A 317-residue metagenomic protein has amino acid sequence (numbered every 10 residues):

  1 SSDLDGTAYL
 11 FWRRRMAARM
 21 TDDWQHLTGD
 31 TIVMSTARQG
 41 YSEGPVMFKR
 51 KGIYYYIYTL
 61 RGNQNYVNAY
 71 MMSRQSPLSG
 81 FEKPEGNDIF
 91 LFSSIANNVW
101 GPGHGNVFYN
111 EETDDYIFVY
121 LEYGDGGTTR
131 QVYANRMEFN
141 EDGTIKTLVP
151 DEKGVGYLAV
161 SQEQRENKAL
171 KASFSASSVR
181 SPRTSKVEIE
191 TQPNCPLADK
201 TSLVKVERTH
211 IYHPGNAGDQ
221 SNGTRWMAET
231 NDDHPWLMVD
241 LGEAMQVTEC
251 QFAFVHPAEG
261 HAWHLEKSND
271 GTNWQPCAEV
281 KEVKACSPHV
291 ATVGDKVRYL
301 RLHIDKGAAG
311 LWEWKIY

Functional and structural regions predicted by a protein language model:
S1-G40, K49-Y54, T59-A96, E111-T113 (+1 more regions): Beta-rich carbohydrate-recognition and catalytic domains
E43-V46, G103-N106, H289: Beta-propeller and closely related beta-sheet repeat lectin domains
F48, L237-Q246, T292-K296: Extracellular and analogous surface-interaction loops
D115, E249, V297-R301: Short, conserved beta-strand segments of beta-strand-rich sandwich/propeller modules, principally
M137, L241, C250, W314-I316: Extracellular beta-strand elements of beta-rich domains used for carbohydrate recognition/degradation or cell-matrix
Y157-E243, V255-A258, E279, A285 (+1 more regions): Disordered, acidic Ser/Thr/Pro-rich linker "stalks" and the adjacent N-terminal cap of the next globular domain
N231-D233, P257-Y317: Trp- and acidic/polar-enriched beta-sheet ligand-binding modules for extracellular glycan and matrix recognition
M245-P257, L302: A short beta-strand element within beta-rich, extracytoplasmic domains of secreted/secretory-pathway proteins
